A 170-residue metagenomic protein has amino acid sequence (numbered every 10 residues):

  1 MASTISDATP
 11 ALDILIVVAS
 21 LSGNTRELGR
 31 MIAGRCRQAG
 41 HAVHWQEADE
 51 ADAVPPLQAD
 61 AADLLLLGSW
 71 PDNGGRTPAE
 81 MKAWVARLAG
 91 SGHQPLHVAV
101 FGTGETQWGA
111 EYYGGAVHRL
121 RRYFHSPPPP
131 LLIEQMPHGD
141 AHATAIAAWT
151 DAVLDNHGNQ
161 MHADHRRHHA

Functional and structural regions predicted by a protein language model:
T4-L12, E27, A39, D60-A170: FMN-binding flavodoxin-like domain, especially the glycine-rich phosphate-binding loop
D13-A39: Short, charged N-terminal beta->alpha structural module
V17, Q46-E47, L65-S69: Short, conserved beta-strand edge motifs with alternating hydrophobic and charged residues
V18-L21, A48, T103-E105: Cofactor-binding loop segments of dinucleotide-utilizing enzymes, especially the Rossmann-like FAD- and NAD(P)+-binding
G23, D52, Q107: Flexible, glycine-rich phosphate/dinucleotide-binding loops and adjacent beta-alpha linkers at cofactor/substrate
A39-D52: A short beta-strand-loop structural module common to alpha/beta enzyme folds
P55-A59: Short glycine-biased active-site loop of nucleotidyltransferases that positions the nucleotide triphosphate and helps
